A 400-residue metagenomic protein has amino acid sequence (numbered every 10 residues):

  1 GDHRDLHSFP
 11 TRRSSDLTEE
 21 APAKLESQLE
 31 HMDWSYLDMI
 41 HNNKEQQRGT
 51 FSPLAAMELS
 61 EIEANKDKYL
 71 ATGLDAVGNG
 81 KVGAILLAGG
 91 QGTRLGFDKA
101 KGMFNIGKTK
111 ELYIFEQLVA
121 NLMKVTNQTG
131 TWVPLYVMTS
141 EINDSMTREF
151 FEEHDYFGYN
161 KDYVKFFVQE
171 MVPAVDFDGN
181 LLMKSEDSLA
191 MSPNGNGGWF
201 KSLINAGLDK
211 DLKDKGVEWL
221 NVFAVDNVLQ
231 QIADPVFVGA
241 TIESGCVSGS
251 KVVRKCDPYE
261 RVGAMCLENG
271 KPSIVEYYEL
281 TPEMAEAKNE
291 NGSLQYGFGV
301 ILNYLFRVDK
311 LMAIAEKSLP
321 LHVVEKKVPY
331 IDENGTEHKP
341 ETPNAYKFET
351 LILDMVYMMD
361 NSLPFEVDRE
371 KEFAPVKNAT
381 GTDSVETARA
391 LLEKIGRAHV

Functional and structural regions predicted by a protein language model:
G1-H3, H7-S14, H399: Short, small-residue-biased leader/transition segments that mark boundaries at the very start of proteins
D5, T93-G96, Q230, L267: Short, electropositive, low-hydrophobicity segments enriched in small/polar residues
S8-L86, R94-K101, N105-V217: Conserved N-terminal catalytic core of the sugar/cofactor nucleotidyltransferase
I85-F97, D176, T281-P282, V323-Y330: Active-site-adjacent bridging/hinge elements
K101, V164, S362-L363, A398: A broad, low-specificity signal marking well-ordered, structured residues that form hydrophobic/aromatic
G216-N221, L229-A233, V238-R397: Catalytic core of tubulin tyrosine ligase-like
V225: Short acidic donor-binding/metal-coordinating loop in glycosyltransferase active sites
